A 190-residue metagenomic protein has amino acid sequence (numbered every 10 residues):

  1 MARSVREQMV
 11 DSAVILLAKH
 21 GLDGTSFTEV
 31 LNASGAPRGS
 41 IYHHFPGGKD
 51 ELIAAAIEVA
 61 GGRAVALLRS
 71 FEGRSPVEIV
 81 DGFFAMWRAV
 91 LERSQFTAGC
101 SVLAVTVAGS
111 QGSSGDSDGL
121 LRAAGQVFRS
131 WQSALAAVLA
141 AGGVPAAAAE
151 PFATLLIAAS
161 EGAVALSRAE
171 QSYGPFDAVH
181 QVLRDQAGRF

Functional and structural regions predicted by a protein language model:
M1-S4: N-terminal intrinsically disordered/low-complexity leader segments
Q8, S12-A55: Helix-turn-helix
I57-R63: Short, basic, alpha-helical segments at the C-terminal edge of helix-turn-helix-like DNA-binding modules
L67-G99, F152-L156: Hydrophobic alpha-helical connector segments
G82, R93-D116, R122: Amphipathic alpha-helical segments used for helix-helix packing
V90-R93, A108-Q111, A137, I157-G174 (+1 more regions): Amphipathic C-terminal alpha-helical segment
S101-A104, A146-L166, A178, V182-Q186: Hydrophobic alpha-helical segments that form the core of small-molecule binding pockets and/or dimer interfaces
G112-S117, F128-A153, A187-F190: Hydrophobic alpha-helical bundle segments that form small-molecule/ligand-binding pockets
